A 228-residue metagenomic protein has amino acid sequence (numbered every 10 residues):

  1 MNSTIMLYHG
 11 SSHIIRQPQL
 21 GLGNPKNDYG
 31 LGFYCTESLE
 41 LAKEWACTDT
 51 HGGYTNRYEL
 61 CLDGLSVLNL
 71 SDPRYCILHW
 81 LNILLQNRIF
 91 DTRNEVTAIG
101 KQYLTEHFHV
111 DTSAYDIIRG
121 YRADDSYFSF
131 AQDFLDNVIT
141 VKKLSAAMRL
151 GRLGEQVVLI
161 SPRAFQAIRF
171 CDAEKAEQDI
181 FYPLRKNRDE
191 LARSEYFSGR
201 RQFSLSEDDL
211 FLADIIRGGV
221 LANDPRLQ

Functional and structural regions predicted by a protein language model:
M1-D28, N56, A222-P225: ADP-ribose/NAD+-binding catalytic cleft of ART/PARP-like enzymes
N2-S3, D49-H51, L62-Q228: Conserved NAD+-utilizing ADP-ribose enzyme module
L7-H13, G30-T36, A131-L135: Short linear motifs at secondary-structure transitions and domain/linker junctions
S12-H13, L39, L62-G64: Short, flexible loop/turn elements at secondary-structure junctions
N24-D49: Extended catalytic/binding region for NAD+/ADP-ribose chemistry, centered on the ART fold
T55-C61: Conserved short beta-strand edge segments in small beta-sheet-based binding/regulatory domains
